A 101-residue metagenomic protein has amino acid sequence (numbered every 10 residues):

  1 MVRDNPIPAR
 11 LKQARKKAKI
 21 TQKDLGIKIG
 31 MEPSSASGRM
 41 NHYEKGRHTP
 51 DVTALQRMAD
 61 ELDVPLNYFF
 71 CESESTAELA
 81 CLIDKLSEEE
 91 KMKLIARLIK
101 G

Functional and structural regions predicted by a protein language model:
M1-K17: A short, Lys/Arg-rich alpha-helix, primarily the initiator
K16, I27, D60: Alpha-helical residues within the helix-turn-helix
K19-H42: Short alpha-helical DNA-recognition segment
H42, F70-E72: Phosphate-coordinating loops and pocket residues in cytosolic domains that bind phosphorylated ligands
D51-Y68: DNA major-groove recognition helix of helix-turn-helix/homeodomain DNA-binding modules
S73-G101: Interfacial/linker helices and their anchor residues that mediate assembly or domain coupling
